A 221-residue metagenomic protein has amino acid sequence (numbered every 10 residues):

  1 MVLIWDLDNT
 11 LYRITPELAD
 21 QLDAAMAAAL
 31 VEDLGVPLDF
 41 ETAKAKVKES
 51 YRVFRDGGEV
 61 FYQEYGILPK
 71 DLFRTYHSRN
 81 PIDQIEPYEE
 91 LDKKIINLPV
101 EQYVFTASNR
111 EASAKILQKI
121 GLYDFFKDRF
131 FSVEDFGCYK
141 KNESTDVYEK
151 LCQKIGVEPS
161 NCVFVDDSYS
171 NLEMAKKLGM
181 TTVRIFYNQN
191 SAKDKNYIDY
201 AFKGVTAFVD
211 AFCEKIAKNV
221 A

Functional and structural regions predicted by a protein language model:
M1-E90, E111: N-terminal helical cap/lid subdomain that shapes the substrate entry/recognition surface in HAD-like hydrolases
M1-W5, V157, A217-A221: Non-catalytic pre-domain segments flanking phosphatase-related domains
L3, D71-Y76, N80-D83, L91-I120 (+1 more regions): Substrate-recognition element of Asp-dependent hydrolases with the DxDx(T/V) motif
Y65, L98, F125-F126, L178-G179 (+1 more regions): Short, structured coil segments at secondary-structure junctions
T106-N109, S168, V205: Helix N-cap/beta->alpha junction signal
N109-V163, D194: Substrate-recognition "cap/lid" segment bordering the active-site pocket of phosphatases
L122-V133, K193-K215: Structural recognition of alpha->loop->beta junctions
P159-K203: Acidic, Mg2+-coordinating phosphoryl-transfer loop and its flanking beta/alpha structural elements, shared across
